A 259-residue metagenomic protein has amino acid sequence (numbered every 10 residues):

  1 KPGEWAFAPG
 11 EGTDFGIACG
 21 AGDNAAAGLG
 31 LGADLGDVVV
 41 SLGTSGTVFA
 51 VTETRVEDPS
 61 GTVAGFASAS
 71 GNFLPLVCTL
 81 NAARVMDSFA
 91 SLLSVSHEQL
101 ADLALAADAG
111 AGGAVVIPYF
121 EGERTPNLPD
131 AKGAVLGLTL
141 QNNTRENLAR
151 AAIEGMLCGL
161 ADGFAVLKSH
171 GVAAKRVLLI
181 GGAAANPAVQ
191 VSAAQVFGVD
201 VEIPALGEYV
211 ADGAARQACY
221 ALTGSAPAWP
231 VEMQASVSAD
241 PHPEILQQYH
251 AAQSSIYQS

Functional and structural regions predicted by a protein language model:
K1-S70, G110, N143, P187-A188 (+1 more regions): ATP-dependent carbohydrate kinase catalytic cores
A50-S60, A67-S259: Glycine/Thr-rich phosphate-binding loops that ligate phosphate moieties of nucleotide and other phosphorylated ligands
